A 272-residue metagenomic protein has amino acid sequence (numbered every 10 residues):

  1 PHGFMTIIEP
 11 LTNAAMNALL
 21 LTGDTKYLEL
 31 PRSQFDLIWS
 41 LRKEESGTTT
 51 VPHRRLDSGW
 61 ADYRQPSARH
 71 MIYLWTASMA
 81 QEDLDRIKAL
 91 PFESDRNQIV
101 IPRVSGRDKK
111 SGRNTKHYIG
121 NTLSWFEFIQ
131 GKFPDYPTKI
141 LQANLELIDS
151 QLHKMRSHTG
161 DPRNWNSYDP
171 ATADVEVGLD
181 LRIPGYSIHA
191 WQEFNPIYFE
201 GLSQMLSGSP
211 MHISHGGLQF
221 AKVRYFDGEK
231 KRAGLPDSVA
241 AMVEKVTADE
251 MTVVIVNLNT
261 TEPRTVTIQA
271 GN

Functional and structural regions predicted by a protein language model:
P1-T252, L258-T260: Catalytic domains of carbohydrate-active enzymes that cleave complex glycans
N259-N272: Surface-exposed beta-strand/loop patches in extracellular or lumenal glycoproteins
